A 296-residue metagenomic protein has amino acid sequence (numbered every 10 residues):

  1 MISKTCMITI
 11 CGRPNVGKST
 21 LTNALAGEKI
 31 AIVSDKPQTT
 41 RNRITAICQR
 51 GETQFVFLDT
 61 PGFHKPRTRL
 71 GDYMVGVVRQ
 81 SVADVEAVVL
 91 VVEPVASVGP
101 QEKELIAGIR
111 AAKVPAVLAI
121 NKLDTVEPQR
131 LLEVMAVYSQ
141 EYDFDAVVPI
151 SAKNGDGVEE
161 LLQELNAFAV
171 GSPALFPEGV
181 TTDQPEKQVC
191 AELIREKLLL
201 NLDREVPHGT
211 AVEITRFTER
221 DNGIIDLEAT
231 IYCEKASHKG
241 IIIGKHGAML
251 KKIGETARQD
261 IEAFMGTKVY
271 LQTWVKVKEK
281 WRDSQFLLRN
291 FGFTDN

Functional and structural regions predicted by a protein language model:
M1-D84: Conserved G1/Walker A P-loop phosphate-binding module
G17, G157, M249: Conserved glycine(s) of the Walker
E28, I47-G51, P66, S81 (+8 more regions): Conserved, well-folded catalytic cores of nucleic-acid-processing and energy-transducing macromolecular machines
T40, H64-K65, S97-V98, V126-E127 (+1 more regions): Catalytic P-loop NTPase motifs of RecA-like helicase/translocase cores
Q49, Q54, G76-V147, T218-D221: Conserved C-terminal guanine-recognition region of P-loop GTPase G domains, centered on the G4
D59, N121, S151: Active-site glycine-centered loops adjacent to acidic/histidine catalytic or metal-binding residues that shape
P115, D124-T182, E186: Canonical P-loop GTPase G-domain recognition
E186-N296: P-loop NTP-binding site
